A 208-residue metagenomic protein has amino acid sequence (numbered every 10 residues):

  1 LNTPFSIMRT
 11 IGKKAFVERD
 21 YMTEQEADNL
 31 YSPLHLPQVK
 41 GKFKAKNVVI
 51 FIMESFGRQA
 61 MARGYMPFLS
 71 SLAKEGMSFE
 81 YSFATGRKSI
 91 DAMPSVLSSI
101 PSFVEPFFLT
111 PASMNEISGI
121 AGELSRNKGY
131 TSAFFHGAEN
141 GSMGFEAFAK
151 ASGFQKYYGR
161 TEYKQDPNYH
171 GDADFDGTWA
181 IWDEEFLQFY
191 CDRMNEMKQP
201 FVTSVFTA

Functional and structural regions predicted by a protein language model:
L1-A208: Soluble catalytic regions of membrane-associated enzymes that act on cell-envelope and secretory-pathway components
